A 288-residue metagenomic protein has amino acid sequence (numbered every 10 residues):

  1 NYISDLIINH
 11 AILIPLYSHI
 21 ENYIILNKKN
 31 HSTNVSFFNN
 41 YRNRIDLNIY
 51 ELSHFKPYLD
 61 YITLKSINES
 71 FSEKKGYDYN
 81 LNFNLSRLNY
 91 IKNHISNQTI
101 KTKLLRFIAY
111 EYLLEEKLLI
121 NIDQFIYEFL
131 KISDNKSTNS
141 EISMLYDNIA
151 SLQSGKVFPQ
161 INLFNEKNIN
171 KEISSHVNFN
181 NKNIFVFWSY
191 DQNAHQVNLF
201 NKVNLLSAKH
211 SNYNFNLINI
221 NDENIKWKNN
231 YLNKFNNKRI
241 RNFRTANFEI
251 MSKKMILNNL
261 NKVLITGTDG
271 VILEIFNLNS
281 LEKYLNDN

Functional and structural regions predicted by a protein language model:
N1-I169: Oxidative protein folding and maturation machinery
L113-E115, Y190-A194, N221-N224, N279-S280: Short acidic, S/G/P-rich loop/turn micro-motifs used as interaction or catalytic elements
G155, V177-F179, S207-S211, K234 (+2 more regions): A structural signal for short secondary-structure junctions
K171-V203, N214-N216: Short active-site neighborhood of thiol/selenol oxidoreductases, capturing the structured segment around
S189, I218-I220, T268: Cofactor-binding loop segments of dinucleotide-utilizing enzymes, especially the Rossmann-like FAD- and NAD(P)+-binding
H195-F235, N247-M251: Structural microenvironment flanking redox-active thiols in thiol-disulfide oxidoreductases
Y231-L264, T268: Short, internal strand/loop/helix patches that form the active-site neighborhood or redox-interaction surface
N258-N288: Non-catalytic, surface beta->alpha helical segment in thiol-disulfide oxidoreductase systems
